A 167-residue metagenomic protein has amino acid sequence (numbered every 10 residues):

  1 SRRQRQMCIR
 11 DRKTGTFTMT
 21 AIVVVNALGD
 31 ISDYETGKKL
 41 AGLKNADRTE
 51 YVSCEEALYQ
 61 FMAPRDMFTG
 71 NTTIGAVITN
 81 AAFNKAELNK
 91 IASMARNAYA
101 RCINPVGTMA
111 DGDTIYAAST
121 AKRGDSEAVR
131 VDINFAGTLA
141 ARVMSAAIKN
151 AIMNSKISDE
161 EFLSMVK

Functional and structural regions predicted by a protein language model:
S1-I9: Single conserved hydrophobic/aromatic residue that forms the stacking wall/gate of nucleotide- or nucleobase-binding
T16-N84, Y99-R101, K122-G124: Glycine- and Gly-Pro-enriched alpha-helical subdomains that act as flexible, kink-prone "lid/hinge" or packing modules
A57, A92-A100, A151: Short, well-ordered amphipathic alpha-helical segments that serve as non-catalytic structural scaffolds within diverse
P64, R101-T114, S155-K167: Flexible, glycine/charged-enriched surface loops at secondary-structure junctions
A86-L88: Long, repeat-rich segments with strong aromatic
T114-K122: Short, conserved secondary-structure transition motifs
A121-K167: N-terminal charge/polar-biased segments
